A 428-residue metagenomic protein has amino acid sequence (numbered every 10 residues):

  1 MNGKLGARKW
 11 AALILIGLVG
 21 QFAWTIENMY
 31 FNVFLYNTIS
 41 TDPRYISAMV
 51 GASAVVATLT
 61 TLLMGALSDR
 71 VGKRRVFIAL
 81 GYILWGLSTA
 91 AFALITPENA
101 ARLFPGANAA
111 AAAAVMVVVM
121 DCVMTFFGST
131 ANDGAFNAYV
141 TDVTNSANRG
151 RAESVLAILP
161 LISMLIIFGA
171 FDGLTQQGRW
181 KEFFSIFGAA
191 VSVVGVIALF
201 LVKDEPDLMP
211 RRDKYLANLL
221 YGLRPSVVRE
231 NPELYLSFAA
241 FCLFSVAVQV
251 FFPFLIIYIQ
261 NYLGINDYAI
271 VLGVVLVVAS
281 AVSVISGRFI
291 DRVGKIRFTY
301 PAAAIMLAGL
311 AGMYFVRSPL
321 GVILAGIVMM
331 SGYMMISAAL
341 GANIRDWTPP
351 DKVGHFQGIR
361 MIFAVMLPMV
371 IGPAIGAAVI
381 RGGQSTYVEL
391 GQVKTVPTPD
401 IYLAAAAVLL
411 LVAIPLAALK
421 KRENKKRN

Functional and structural regions predicted by a protein language model:
M1-A7, E205-A239: Juxtamembrane intracellular "pre-TM" segments in multi-pass secondary transporters
N2-A54, E233-A240, F244-G264, A269: Helix-loop boundary and gating motifs at the non-cytosolic
L18, S88, I95, A101-A131 (+1 more regions): Hydrophobic core of transmembrane alpha-helices in multi-pass small-molecule transporters, especially MFS/SLC-type
A57-T58, G150-T175, M361-P373: Glycine-rich segments within core transmembrane alpha-helices of 12-TM secondary carriers
L59-K73, V282-G294, I380: Helix-to-loop junctions at the C-terminal end of transmembrane segments in multipass secondary transporters
R74, A107-N108, G173-A189, I380-V408: A membrane-interface helix-boundary motif in multi-pass transporters
V76-A91, R297-G312: Structural signature of the two symmetry-related core transmembrane helices
F92-N99, V193-K203, T398-N428: Multi-pass alpha-helical transporter architecture, strongest for 12-TM Major Facilitator/SLC carriers used
